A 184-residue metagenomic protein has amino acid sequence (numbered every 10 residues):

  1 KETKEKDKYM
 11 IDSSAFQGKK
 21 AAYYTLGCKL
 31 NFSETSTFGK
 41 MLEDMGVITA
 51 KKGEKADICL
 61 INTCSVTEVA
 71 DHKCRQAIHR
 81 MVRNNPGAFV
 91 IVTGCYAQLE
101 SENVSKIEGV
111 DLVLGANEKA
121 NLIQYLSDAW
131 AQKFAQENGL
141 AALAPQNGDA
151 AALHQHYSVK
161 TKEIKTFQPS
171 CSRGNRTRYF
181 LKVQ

Functional and structural regions predicted by a protein language model:
K1-Q184: Proteins enriched for Cys/Gly/acidic motifs involved in redox and nucleic-acid/cofactor modification
